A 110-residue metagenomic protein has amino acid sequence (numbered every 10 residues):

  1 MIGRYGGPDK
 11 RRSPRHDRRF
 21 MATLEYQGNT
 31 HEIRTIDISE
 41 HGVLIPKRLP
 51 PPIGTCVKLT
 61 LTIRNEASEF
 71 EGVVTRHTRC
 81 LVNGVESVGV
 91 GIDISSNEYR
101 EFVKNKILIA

Functional and structural regions predicted by a protein language model:
M1-I38, E101-A110: N-terminal helix initiation/capping motif
H16, P51-I53: Short, well-ordered loop/turn sites that connect or cap secondary structure elements
F20-L24, G54-S68: Short conserved beta-strand and strand-loop elements enriched in small hydrophobics with frequent Asp/Gly
Y26, D37, R76-T78, I94: A residue-level detector for short acidic-glycine micro-motifs
Q27, L49-P51, T62-E66, R79-C80: Short polar/acidic secondary-structure junctions
I33-R34, F70-H77: Short beta-strand-centered aromatic/proline hotspots
L44-K47, T78-I94: Short, solvent-exposed secondary-structure boundary/capping segments
I53-T55, R100-F102: Short, conserved charged micro-motifs
